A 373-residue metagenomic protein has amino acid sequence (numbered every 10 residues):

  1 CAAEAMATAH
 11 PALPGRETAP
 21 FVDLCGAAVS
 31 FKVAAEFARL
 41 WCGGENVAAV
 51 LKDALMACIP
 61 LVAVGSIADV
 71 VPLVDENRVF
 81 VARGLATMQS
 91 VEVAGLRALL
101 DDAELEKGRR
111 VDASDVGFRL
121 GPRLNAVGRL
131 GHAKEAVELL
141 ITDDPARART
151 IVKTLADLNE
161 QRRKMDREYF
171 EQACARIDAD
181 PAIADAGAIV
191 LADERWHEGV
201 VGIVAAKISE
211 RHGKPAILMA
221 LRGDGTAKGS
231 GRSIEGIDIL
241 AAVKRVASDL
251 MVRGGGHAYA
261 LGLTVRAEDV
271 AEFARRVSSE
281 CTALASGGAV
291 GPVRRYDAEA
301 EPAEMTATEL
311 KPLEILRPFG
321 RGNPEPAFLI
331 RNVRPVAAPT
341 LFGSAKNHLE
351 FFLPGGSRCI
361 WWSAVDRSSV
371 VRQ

Functional and structural regions predicted by a protein language model:
A3-A5, M56-I59, E76, V91-G95 (+4 more regions): Short coil/turn connectors at secondary-structure junctions
A3-V47, L55-I67: Short alpha-helices
P11-P14, E194-R195, L221-D224: Short, ordered loop/turn segments at secondary-structure junctions
E17-C25, V50-L51, L55, P72 (+4 more regions): Alpha-helix capping and helix-loop boundary segments enriched in small/acidic/polar residues
C42-G43, V47-E92, R97: Charge-patterned, long linear interaction tracts outside catalytic cores
R78-R176, A188, A206, E210 (+2 more regions): Acidic, two-metal ion nucleic-acid-processing modules in DNA metabolism proteins
A179-A206: Flexible, glycine/threonine-enriched loop-and-boundary segments that flank and lead into catalytic domains of large
I217-S233: Short glycine-cluster motifs
